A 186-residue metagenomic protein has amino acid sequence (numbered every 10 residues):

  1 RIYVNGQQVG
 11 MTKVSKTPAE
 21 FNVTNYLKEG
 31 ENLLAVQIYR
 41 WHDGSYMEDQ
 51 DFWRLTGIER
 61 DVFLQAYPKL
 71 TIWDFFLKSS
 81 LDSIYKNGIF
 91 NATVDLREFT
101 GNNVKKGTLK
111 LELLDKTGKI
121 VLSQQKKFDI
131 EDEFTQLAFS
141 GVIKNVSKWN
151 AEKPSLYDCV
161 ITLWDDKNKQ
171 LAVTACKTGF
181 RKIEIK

Functional and structural regions predicted by a protein language model:
R1-K186: Secreted/periplasmic carbohydrate-active enzymes, especially glycoside hydrolases
